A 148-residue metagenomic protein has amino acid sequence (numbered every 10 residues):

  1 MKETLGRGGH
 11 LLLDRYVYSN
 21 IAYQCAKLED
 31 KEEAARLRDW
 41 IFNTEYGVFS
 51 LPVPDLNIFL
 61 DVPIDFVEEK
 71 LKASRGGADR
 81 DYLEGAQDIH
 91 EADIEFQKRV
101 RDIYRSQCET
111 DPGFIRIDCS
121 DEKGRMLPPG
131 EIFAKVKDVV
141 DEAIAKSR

Functional and structural regions predicted by a protein language model:
M1-L11: Phosphate-binding/switch loop-helix module in NTP-utilizing enzymes
K2-E3, V48-S50, S106-Q107: Short secondary-structure boundary/capping segments
G6-R7, P52-V53, T110: Short loop/turn elements that form and flank the Walker-type P-loop nucleotide-binding site in RecA-like NTPase cores
L12, L56-I58, I115-I117: Hydrophobic/aromatic beta-strand patches that form the interior of the parallel beta-sheet core in alpha/beta enzyme
R15: Walker B catalytic acidic pair
Y18-I21, K123-G124: Short, active-site-adjacent cap segments at secondary-structure transitions
N20-D102: A glycine- and Lys/Arg-enriched "phosphate-lid" helix/loop adjacent to the NTP-binding pocket of small-molecule kinases
D65-R148: NTP-dependent small-molecule kinase module
